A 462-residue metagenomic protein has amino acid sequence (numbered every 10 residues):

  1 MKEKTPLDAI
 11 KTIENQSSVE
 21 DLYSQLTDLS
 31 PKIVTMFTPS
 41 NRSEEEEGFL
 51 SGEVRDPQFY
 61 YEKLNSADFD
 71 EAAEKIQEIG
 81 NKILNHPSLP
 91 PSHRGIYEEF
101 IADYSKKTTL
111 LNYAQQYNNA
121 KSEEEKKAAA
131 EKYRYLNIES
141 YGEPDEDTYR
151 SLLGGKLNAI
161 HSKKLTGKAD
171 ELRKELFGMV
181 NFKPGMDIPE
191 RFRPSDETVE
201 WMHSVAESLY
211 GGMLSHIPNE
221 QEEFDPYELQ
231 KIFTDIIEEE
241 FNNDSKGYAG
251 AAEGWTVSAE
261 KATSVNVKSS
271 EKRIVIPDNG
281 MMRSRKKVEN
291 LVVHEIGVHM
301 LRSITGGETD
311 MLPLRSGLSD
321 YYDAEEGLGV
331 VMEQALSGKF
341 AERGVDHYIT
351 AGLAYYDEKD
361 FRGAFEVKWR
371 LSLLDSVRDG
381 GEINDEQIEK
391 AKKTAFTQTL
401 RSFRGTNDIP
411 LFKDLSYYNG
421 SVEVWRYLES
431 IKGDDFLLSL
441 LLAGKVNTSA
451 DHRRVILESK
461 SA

Functional and structural regions predicted by a protein language model:
M1-R150: N-terminal helix-rich structural modules
P90-R94, E223, M282-K287, R315-S319 (+1 more regions): Short, charged/polar micro-motifs that form catalytic or ligand-binding hotspots
R94-R283: Contiguous, non-catalytic segments that form substrate-binding/exosite surfaces or channel walls
S284-E289, V293, D320-E325, A391 (+1 more regions): Secondary-structure capping and boundary motifs in well-ordered enzyme cores
R285-K286, L301-E326: Post-HEXXH active-site segment of zinc metalloproteases
V292-L301: Active-site His/Glu-centered metal-binding helix of metallohydrolases
R315-K359, G420: Post-HExxH zinc-binding segment in Zn-dependent metallohydrolases
R343-A462: Conserved alpha-helical "signature site" that marks functionally important helical segments or helix/loop junctions
